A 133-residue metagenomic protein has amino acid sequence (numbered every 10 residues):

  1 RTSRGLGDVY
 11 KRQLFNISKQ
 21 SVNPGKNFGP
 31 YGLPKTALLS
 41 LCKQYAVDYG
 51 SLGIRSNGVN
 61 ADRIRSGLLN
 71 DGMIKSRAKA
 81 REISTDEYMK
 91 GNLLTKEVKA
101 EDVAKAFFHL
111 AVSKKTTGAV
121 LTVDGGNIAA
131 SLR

Functional and structural regions predicted by a protein language model:
R1-Y10: Single conserved hydrophobic/aromatic residue that forms the stacking wall/gate of nucleotide- or nucleobase-binding
K11-S18, R55-N60, T117, T122-D124: Structural signature of the Rossmann-like NAD(P)-dependent dehydrogenase/reductase core
S21-P24, A129: Conserved catalytic-site region of short-chain dehydrogenase/reductase
N23-G29, S51, T95: Active-site loop immediately N-terminal to the catalytic Tyr-X3-Lys motif of short-chain dehydrogenase/reductase
P34, C42: Active-site helix of classical SDR
V47-D48: Alpha-helical segment proximal to the catalytic Tyr-Lys
S51, I64-G91: A glycine/serine/threonine-rich, flexible loop-to-helix segment that serves as the NAD(P) cofactor-binding "lid"
K96-V123, I128: C-terminal substrate-recognition "lid" of short-chain dehydrogenase/reductases
